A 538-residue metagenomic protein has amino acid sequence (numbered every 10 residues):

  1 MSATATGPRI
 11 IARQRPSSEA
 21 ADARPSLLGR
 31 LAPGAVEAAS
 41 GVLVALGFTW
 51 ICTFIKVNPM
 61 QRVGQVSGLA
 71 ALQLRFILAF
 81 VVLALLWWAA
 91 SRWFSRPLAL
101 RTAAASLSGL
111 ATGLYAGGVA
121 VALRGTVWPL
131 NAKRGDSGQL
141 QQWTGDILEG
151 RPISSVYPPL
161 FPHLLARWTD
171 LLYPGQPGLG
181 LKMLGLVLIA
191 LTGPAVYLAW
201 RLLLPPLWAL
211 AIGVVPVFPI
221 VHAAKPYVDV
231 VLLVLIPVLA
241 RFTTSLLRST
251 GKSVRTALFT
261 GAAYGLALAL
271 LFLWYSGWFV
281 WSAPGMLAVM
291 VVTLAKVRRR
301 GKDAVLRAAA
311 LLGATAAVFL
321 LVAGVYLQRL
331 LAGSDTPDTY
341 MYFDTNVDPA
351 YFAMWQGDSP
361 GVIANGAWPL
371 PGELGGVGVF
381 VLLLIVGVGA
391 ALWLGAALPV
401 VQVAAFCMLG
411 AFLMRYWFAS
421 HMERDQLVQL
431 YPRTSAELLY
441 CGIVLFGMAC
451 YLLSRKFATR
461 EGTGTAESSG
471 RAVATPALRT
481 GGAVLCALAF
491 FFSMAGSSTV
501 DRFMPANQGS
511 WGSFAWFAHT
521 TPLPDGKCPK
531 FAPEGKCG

Functional and structural regions predicted by a protein language model:
M1-A122: Start-transfer (signal-anchor) and selected internal transmembrane alpha helices of multi-pass inner/ER membrane
R62-Q73, V127-P129, V221-V230, A405-L445 (+2 more regions): Membrane-helix boundary/interfacial segments in multi-pass membrane proteins
R101-S155, A316-A350, S498-F514: Aromatic-rich transmembrane-lumenal/periplasmic boundary elements in polytopic membrane proteins
G118-L233: Active-site lumenal/periplasmic loops and adjacent helix-entry segments of GT-C-fold, multi-pass membrane
D136, Y227, G277-A283, L287 (+1 more regions): Transmembrane catalytic cores of multi-pass membrane glycosyltransferases and polysaccharide-assembly enzymes
L186-A295: Membrane-embedded helix bundles of polyisoprenyl
A316, L453-S498: Signature aromatic-anchored transmembrane alpha helix within multi-pass, membrane-resident enzymes that catalyze glycan
G375-V401: Hydrophobic, aromatic-rich transmembrane alpha-helices and their immediate juxtamembrane boundary segments
